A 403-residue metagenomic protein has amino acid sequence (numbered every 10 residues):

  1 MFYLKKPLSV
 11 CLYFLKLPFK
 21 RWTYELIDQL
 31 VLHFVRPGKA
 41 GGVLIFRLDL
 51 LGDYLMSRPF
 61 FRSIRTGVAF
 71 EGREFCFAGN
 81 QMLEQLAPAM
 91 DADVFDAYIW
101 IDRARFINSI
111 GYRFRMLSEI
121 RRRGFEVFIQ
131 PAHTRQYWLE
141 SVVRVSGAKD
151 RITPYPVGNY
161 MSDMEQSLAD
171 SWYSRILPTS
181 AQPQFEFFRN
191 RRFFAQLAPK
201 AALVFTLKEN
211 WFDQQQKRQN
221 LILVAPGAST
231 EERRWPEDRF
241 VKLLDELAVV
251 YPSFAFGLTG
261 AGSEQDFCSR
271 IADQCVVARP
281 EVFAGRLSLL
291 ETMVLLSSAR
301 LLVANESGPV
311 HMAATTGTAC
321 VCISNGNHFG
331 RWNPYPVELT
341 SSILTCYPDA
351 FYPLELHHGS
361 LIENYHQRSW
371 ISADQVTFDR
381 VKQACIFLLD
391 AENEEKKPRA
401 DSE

Functional and structural regions predicted by a protein language model:
M1-E403: Catalytic machinery of carbohydrate-active enzymes, primarily nucleotide-sugar-dependent glycosyltransferases
